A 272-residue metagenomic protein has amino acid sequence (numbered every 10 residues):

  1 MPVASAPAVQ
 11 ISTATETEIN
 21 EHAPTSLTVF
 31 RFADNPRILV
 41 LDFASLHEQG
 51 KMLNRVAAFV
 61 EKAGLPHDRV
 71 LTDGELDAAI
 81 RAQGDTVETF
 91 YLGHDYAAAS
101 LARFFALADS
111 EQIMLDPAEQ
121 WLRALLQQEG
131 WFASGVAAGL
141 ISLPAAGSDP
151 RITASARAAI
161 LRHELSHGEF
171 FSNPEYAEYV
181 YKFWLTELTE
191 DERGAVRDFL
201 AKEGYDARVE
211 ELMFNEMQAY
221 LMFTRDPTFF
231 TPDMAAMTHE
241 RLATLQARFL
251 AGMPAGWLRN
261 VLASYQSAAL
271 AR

Functional and structural regions predicted by a protein language model:
M1-A102, A255-R272: N-terminal low-structure segments adjacent to metalloprotease catalytic domains across cellular compartments
V9-S12, T17, E21, I152 (+3 more regions): Short, solvent-exposed segments of well-ordered alpha helices
A23, L39, Q49, E169 (+2 more regions): Short catalytic/ligand-binding loop motif for oxyanion handling, primarily in non-cytosolic enzymes, centered on
P24, T28, A33-P36, L41 (+3 more regions): Metalloprotease/metallohydrolase-associated module, dominated by Zn2+-dependent proteases
S45, P144-G147, S166, P174 (+1 more regions): Short, flexible loop/turn elements at secondary-structure junctions
I80-R162: Active-site scaffold of zinc-dependent metalloenzymes
A159-S172: Active-site recognition of the HExxH zinc-binding catalytic motif
P174-E187: Short acidic alpha-helical/loop segments enriched in Asp/Glu that coordinate divalent cations
